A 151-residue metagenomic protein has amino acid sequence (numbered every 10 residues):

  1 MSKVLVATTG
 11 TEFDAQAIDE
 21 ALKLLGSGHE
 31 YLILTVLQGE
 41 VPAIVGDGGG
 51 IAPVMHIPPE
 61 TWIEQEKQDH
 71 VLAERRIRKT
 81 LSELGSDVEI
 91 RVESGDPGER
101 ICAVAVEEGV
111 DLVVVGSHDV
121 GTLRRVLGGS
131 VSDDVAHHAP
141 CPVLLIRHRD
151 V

Functional and structural regions predicted by a protein language model:
S2, D111, P140: Conserved acidic residues
S2-I57, S86: Small/aliphatic-rich secondary-structure junction motif
F13, K79-V113, D150-V151: Structural beta-alpha unit
L32-L34, E89-E93, L144: General small-molecule cofactor/ligand-binding pocket signal
V54-L72: A short acidic, glycine-rich active-site loop that binds or catalyzes chemistry on phosphate/adenosine moieties
L112-H138, H148-V151: Glycine-rich, Arg-bearing micro-motifs that act as flexible, cationic patches
